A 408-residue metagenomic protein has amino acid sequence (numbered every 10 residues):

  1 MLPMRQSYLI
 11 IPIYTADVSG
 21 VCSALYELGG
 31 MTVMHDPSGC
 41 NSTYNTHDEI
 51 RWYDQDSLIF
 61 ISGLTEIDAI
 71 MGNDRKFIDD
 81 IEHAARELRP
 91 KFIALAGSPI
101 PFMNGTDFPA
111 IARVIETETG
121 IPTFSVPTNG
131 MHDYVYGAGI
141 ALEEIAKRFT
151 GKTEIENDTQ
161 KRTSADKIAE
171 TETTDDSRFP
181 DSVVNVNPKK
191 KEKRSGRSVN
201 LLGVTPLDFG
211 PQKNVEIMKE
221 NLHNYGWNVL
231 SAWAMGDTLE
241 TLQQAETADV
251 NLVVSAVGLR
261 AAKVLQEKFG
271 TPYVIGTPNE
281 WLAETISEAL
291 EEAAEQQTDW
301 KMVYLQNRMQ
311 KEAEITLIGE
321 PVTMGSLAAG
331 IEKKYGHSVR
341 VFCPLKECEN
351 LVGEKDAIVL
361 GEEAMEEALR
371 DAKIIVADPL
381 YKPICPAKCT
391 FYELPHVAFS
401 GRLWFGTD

Functional and structural regions predicted by a protein language model:
M1-D408: An N-terminal assembly and electron-transfer interface module characteristic of large anaerobic redox and radical
